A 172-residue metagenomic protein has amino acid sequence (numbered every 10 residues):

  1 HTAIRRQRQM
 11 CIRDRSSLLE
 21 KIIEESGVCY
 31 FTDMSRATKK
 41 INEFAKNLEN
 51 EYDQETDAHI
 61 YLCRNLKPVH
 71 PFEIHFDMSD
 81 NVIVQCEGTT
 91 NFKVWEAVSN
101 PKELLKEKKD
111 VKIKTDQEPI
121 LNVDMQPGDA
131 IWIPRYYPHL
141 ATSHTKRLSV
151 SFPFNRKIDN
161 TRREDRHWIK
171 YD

Functional and structural regions predicted by a protein language model:
H1-I12: Single conserved hydrophobic/aromatic residue that forms the stacking wall/gate of nucleotide- or nucleobase-binding
L18-L66: Hydrophobic alpha-helical hairpins/lids featuring a short glycine-rich hinge
L62-N65, D77-F92, E96-V98, P153: Short, conserved beta-strand element in jelly-roll/cupin
V69-N81, E118: A short beta-loop-beta micro-motif enriched in histidine and acidic residues
V82, L105-V111, T145-E164: A short hydrophobic beta-strand segment most commonly corresponding to one strand of the jelly-roll/cupin
C86, V123-T142: Conserved metal-binding segment of the jelly-roll/cupin
T89-Q126: A short beta-strand-loop-beta hairpin characteristic of the jelly-roll/cupin
L121-W132, F152, R163-D172: Conserved double-stranded beta-helix
